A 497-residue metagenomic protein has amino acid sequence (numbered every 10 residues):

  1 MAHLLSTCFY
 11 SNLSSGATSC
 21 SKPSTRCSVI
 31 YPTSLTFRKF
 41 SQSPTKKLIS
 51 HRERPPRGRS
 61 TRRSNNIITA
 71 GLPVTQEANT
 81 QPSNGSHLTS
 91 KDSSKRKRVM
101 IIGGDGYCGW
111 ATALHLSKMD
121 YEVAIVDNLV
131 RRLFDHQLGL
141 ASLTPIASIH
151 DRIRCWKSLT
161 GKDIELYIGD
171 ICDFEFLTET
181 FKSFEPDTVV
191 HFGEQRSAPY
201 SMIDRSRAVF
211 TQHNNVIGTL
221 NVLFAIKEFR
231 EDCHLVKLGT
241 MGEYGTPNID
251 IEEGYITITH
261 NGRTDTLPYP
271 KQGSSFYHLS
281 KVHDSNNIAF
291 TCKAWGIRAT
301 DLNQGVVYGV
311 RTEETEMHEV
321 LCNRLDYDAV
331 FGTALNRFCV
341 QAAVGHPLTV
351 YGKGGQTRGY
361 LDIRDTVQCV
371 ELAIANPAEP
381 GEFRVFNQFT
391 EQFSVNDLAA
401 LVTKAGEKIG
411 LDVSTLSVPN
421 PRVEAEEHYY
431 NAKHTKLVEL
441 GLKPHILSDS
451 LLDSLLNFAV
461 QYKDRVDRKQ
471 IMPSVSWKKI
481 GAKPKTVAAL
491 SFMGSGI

Functional and structural regions predicted by a protein language model:
A2-F9, S14, Y31, F37-R38 (+2 more regions): N-terminal Rossmann-like NAD(P)+-binding domain of SDR-like oxidoreductases, especially those catalyzing
R96, C172, N214-I217, S275 (+6 more regions): Residue-level signal for the nucleotide or nucleotide-sugar donor/cofactor binding architecture
K118, Q341-I497: C-terminal substrate-binding subdomain of Rossmann-fold SDR/epimerase-dehydratase oxidoreductases
H150, R154-K162, I256-P268, V307 (+5 more regions): A short C-terminal helix-loop "cap" of Rossmann-like NAD(P)-dependent dehydrogenase/epimerase domains
V282, W295-I297, V307-N336, V344-H346 (+4 more regions): Glycine/proline-rich active-site loop of Rossmann-fold NAD(P)-dependent oxidoreductases
H283, N287-T291, A334, F338 (+2 more regions): Hydrophobic alpha-helix immediately C-terminal to the catalytic Tyr-X-X-X-Lys motif of short-chain
